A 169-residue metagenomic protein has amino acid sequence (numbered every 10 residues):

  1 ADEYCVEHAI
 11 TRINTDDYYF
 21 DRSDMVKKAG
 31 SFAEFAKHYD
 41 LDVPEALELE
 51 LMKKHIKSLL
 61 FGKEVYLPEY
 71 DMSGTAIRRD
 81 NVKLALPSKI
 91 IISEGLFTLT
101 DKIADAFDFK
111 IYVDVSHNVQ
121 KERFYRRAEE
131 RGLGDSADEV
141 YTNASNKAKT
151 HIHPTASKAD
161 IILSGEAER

Functional and structural regions predicted by a protein language model:
A1-I10: A conserved segment at the C-terminal end of the G1
I10-R12, K110-Y112, D160-I162: Conserved beta-strand scaffold positions in the cores of enzyme catalytic domains, especially in NTP/NDP-utilizing
T11-R12, F20-G74: Conserved nucleotide-sensing/catalytic segment adjacent to the nucleotide-binding pocket in NTP-handling enzymes
S23-V26, Q120-E122, R169: Short acidic, Gly/Pro-enriched loop/turn segments at secondary-structure junctions
E69-R78, I91-L96, T142-K147: Short gly/ser/thr-rich secondary-structure transition/capping motifs
I77-E130: ATP-dependent NMP and nucleoside kinases share a basic, alpha-helical "lid"
T100, E130-R169: Small-molecule kinase domains that catalyze NTP-dependent phosphoryl transfer to phosphate-bearing small molecules
